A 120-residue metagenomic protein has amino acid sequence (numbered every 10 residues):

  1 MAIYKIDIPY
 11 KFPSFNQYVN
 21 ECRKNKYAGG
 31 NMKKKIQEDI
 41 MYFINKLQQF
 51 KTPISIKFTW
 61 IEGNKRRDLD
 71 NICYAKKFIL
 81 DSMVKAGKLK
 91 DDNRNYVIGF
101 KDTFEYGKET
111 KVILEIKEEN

Functional and structural regions predicted by a protein language model:
M1-N120: Catalytic phosphate/metal-binding cores of nucleic-acid and nucleotide-processing enzymes, i.e., regions that mediate
